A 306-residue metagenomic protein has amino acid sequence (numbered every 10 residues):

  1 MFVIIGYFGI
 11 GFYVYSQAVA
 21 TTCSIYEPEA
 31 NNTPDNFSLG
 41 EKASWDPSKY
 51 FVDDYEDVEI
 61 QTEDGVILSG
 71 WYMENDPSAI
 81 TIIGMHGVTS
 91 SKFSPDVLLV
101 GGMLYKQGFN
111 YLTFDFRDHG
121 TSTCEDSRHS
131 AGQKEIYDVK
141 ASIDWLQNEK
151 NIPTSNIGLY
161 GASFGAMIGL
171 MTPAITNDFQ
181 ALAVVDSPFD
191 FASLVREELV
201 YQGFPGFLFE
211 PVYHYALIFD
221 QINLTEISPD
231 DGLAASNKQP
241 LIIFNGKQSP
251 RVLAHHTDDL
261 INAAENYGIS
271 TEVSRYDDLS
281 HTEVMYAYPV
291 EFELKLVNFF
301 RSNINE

Functional and structural regions predicted by a protein language model:
F2-Q61: An N-terminal hydrophobic leader/cap segment in hydrolases
V88-G102, F116, H255-H256: The serine-hydrolase catalytic nucleophile loop
G101-T123: Conserved alpha/beta-hydrolase
H129-K150: Alpha/beta-hydrolase active-site loop
M171-I222: Hydrolase active-site cap/lid region
S236-N237, I242-N245, S249: Short beta-strand/loop motif that positions the catalytic acidic residue of the alpha/beta-hydrolase fold
P250-D259: Conserved alpha/beta-hydrolase "acid-adjacent" motif
D258-E306: C-terminal catalytic histidine-bearing segment of alpha/beta-hydrolase fold enzymes
